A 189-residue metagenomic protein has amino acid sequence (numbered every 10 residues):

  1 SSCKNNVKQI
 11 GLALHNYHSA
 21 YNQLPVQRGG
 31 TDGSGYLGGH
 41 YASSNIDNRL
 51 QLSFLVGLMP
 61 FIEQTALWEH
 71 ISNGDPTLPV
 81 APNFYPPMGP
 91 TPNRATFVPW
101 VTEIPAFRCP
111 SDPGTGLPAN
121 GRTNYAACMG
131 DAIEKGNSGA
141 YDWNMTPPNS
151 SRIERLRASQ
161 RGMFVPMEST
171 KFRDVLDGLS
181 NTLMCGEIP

Functional and structural regions predicted by a protein language model:
S1-P189: Internal low-complexity, small-residue/proline-rich segments
